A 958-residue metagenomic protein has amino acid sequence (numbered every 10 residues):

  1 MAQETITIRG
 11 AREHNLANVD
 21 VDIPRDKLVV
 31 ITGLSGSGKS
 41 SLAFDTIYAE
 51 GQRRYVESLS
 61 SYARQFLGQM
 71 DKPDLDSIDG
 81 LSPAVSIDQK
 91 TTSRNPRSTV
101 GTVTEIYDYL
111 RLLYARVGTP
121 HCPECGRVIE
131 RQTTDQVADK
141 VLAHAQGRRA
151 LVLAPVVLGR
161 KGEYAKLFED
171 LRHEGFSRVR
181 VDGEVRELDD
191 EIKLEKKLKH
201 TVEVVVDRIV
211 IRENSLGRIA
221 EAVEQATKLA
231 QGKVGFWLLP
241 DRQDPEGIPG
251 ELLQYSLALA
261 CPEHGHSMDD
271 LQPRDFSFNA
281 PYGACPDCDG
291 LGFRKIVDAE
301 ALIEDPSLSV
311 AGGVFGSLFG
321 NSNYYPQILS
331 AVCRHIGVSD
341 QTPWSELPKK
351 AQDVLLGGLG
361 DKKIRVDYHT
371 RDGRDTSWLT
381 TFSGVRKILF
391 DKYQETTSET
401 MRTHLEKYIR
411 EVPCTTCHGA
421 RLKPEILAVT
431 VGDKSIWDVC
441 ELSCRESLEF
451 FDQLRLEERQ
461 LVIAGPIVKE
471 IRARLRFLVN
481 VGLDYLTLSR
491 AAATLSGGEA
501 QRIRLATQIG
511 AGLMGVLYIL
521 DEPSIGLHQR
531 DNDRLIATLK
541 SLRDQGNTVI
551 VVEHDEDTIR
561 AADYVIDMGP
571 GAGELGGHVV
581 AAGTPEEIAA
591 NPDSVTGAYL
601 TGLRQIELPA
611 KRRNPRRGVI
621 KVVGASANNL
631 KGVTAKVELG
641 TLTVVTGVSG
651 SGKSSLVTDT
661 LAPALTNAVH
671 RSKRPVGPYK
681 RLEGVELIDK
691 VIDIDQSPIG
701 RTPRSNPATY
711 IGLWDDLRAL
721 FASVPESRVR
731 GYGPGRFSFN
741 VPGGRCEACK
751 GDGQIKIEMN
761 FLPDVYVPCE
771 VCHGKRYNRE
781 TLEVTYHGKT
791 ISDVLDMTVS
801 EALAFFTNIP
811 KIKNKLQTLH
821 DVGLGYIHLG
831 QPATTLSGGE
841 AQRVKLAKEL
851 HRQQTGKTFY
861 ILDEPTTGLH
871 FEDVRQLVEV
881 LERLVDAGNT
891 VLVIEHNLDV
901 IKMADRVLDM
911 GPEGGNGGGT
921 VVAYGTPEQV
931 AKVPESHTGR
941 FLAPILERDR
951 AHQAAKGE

Functional and structural regions predicted by a protein language model:
M1-E958: Conserved phosphate-binding elements of NTP-dependent enzyme cores
